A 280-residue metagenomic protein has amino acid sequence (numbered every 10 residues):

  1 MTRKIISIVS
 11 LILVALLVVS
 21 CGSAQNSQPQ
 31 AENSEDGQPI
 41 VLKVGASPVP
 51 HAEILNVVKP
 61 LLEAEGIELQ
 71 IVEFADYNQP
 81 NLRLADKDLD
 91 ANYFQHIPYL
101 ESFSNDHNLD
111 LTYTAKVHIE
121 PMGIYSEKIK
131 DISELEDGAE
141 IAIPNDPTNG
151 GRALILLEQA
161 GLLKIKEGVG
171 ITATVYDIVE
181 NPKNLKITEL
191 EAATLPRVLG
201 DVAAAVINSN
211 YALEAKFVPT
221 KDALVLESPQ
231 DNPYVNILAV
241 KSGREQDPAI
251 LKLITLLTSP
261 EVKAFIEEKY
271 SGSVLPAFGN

Functional and structural regions predicted by a protein language model:
M1-V41, N280: Short, low-complexity disordered leader/linker segments with a strong preference for bacterial N-terminal type II
G37-V49, I67-E73, E140-I141: Short, well-ordered beta-strand elements
V49, A75-Y77, K87, A91-E101 (+4 more regions): Beta->alpha turn/N-cap motifs
I71-L82, G170-R197: Short helix-initiation/N-cap motifs at beta->coil->alpha
S102-T114, I129, D201, V206 (+1 more regions): Ligand-binding "clamshell"
T114-L163, K263: A conserved helix-loop-strand patch within extracytoplasmic ligand-binding domains of the periplasmic binding
P121-I132, Y234-D247: A bilobed periplasmic-binding-protein/Venus flytrap-type ligand-binding module shared by bacterial periplasmic
G151-E158, L257-F278: Periplasmic-binding protein-like
